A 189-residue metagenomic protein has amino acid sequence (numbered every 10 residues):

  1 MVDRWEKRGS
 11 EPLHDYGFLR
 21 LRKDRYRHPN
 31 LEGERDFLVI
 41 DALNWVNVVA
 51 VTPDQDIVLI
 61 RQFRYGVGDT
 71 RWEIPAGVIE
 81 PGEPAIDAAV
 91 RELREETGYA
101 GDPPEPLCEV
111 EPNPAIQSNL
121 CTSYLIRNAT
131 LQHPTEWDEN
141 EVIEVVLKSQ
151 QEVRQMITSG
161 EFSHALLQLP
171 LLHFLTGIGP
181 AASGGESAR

Functional and structural regions predicted by a protein language model:
V2-R4, F37-A42, N47-R91, A129 (+1 more regions): Conserved Nudix-box catalytic region and its N-terminal flanking loop in Nudix hydrolases and closely related
V2-W5, T70, P81, P106 (+4 more regions): Nudix hydrolase/Nudix homology domain
S10-V49, P53: Acidic, metal-coordinating catalytic segment for phosphate/diphosphate chemistry, firing primarily on the Nudix
R22-N30, N113-Q132: Active-site-adjacent beta-strand/loop module that shapes the phosphate/pyrophosphate-binding cleft
K23-R25, A50, L125-R127, L147-S149 (+1 more regions): Short, well-ordered beta-strand micro-motif
G82-D87, E96-P103: Beta-rich strand-turn-strand
A100-N113: Acidic/glycine-rich phosphate/pyrophosphate-binding loops and surrounding catalytic core that coordinate Mg2+
